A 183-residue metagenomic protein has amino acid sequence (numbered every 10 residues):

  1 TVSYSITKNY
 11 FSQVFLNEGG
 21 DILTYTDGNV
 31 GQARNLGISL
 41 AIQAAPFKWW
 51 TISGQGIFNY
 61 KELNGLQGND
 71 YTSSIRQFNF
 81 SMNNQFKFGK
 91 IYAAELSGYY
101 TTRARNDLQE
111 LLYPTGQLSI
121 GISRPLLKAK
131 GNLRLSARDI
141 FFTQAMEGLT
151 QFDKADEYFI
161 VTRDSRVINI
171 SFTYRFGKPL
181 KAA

Functional and structural regions predicted by a protein language model:
T1-Q55, N79: Outer membrane beta-barrel strand-and-loop segments of large Gram-negative receptors, especially TonB-dependent
V2, I38-A44, M82-F86, I120-R124 (+2 more regions): Residues on the lipid-exposed face of transmembrane beta-strands in outer-membrane beta-barrel proteins
V2-I6, G54-Y60, L96-Y100, L135-D139 (+1 more regions): Transmembrane beta-barrel strands of outer-membrane/channel proteins
K8, K48-I52, K90-E95, K128-L133 (+2 more regions): Repeated loop/turn-to-beta-strand initiation elements of outer-membrane beta-barrel proteins
Q32-L36, T72-F78, P114-L118, F159 (+1 more regions): Residues that define the transmembrane beta-barrel architecture of outer-membrane proteins
I52-G54, F80, A94-L96, I120 (+2 more regions): Transmembrane beta-strands of outer-membrane beta-barrel proteins
F58-L63, I75-L126, F141, L149-T150: C-terminal beta-barrel architecture of Gram-negative outer-membrane proteins
A104, R124-A183: C-terminal beta-signal and adjacent terminal beta-strands/loops of Gram-negative outer-membrane beta-barrel proteins
